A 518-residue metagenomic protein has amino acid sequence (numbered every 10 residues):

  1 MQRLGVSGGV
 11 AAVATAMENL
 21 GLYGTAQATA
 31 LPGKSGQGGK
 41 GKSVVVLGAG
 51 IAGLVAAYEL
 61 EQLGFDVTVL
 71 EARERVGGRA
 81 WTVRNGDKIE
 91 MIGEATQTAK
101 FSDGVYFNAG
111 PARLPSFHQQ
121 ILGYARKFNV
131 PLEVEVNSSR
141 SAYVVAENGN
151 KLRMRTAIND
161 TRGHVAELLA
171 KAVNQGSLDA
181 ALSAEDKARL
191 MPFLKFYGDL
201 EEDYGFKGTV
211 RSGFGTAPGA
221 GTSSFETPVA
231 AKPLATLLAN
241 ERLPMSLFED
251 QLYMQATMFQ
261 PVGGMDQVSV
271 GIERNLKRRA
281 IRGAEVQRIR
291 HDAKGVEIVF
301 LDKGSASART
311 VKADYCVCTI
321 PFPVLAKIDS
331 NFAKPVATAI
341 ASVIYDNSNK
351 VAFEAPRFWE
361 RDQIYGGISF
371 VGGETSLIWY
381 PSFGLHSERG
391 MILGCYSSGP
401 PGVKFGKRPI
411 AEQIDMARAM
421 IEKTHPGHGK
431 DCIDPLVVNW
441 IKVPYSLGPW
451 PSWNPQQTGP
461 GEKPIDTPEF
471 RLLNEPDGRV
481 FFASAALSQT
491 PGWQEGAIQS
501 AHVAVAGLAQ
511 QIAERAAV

Functional and structural regions predicted by a protein language model:
R3-A12, L20-L31, G295, A306 (+2 more regions): Conserved flavin/dinucleotide-binding core of flavoenzymes
P32-K171: N-terminal glycine-rich phosphate/pyrophosphate-binding loop and immediately adjacent elements
S35-G38, T98-Y106, P244-T257, R274 (+2 more regions): Short glycine/proline-rich turn/loop motifs
V44, F65-T68, C316, V351 (+1 more regions): Hydrophobic anchor at the start of a short beta-strand that flanks the dinucleotide cofactor-binding loop
N137, N150-D179, L325, P356-T375 (+1 more regions): Rossmann-like dinucleotide-binding core of oxidoreductases
S141, V173-R288, A293-G295, V299-G304 (+3 more regions): Active-site/ligand-binding neighborhood in enzyme catalytic cores
R155-G176, T227-N240, V324, N454-E475: Core domains of carbohydrate- and sulfate-ester-processing enzymes
R290-H291, V299-Q363, H428: Central helical "cap/lid" subdomain
